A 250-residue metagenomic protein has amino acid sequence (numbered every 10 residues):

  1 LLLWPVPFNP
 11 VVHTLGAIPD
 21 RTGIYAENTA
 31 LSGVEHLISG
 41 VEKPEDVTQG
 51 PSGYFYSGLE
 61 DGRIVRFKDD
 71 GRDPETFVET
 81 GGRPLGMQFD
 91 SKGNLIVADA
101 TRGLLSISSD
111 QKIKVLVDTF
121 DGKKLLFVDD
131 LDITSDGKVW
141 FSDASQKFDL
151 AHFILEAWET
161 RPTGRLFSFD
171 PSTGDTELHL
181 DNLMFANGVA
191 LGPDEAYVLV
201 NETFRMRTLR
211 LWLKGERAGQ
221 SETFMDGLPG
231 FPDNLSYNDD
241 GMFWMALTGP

Functional and structural regions predicted by a protein language model:
L1-P250: Sequence-structural signature of mature extracellular/luminal beta-sheet repeat domains, prominently beta-propellers
